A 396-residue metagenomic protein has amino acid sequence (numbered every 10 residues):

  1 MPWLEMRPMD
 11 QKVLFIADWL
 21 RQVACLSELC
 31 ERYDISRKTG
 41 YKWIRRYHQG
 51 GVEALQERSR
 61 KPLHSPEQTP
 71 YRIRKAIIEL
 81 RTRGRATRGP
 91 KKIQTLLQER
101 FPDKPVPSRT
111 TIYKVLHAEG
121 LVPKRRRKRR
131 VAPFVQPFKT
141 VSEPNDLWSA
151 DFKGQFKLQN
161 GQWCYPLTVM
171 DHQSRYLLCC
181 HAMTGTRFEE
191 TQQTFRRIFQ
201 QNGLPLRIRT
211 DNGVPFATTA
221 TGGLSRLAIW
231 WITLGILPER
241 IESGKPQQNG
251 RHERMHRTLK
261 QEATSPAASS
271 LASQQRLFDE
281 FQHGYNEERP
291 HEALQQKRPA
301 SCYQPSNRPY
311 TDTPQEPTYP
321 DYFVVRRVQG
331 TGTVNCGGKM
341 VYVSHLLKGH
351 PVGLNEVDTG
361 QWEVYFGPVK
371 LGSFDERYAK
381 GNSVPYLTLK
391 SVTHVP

Functional and structural regions predicted by a protein language model:
M1-L14, L63-Y71: Short, Lys/Arg-enriched anionic-surface-contact patches
R7-A24, R74-G84: Short, amphipathic alpha-helical "recognition" segments used to contact nucleic acids or chromatin
F15, L29, G40-W43, G51 (+14 more regions): Mobile genetic element proteins and their domesticated derivatives, centered on retroelements and DNA transposons
V52-S149, Q155, V214, S225-A228 (+1 more regions): Basic, flexible linker segments flanking DNA-binding modules in nucleic acid-interacting mobile-element proteins
Q68-Y71, K114-M170, S174-L177, T184 (+4 more regions): Mobile-element integrase/transposase regions, centering on the N-terminal DNA-binding/Zn-coordinating module
T186, I198-A220, E242-G244, N249 (+1 more regions): Acidic/histidine-rich, metal-coordinating catalytic segments
R226-T311, G353, V357-D358: Charged alpha-helix within mobile-element recombinases
Q282, N286-P396: C-terminal, beta-rich DNA-binding module of retroviral/retroelements integrases
